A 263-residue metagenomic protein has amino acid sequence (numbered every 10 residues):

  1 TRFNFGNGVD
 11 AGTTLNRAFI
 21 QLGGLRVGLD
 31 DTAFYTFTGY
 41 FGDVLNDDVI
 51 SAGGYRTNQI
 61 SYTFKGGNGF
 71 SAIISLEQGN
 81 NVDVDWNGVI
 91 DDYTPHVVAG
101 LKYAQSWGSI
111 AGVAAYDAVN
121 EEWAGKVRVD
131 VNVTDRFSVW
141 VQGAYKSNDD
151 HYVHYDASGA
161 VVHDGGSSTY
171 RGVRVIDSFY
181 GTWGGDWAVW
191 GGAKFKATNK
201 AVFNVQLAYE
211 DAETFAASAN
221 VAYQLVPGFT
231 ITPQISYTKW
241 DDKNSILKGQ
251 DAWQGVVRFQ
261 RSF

Functional and structural regions predicted by a protein language model:
T1-V82, D91-S109, V131, Y145: Outer membrane beta-barrel
R2-N4, G28-D30, I73-E77, K102 (+6 more regions): Transmembrane beta-strands of outer-membrane beta-barrel proteins
N4-G8, T32-D47, E77-D85, G108 (+5 more regions): Sequence/structural signature of outer-membrane beta-barrel proteins
G8, L15, D48-I50, N87-V89 (+7 more regions): Outer-membrane beta-barrel proteins
A11-L15, S51-Y55, I90-T94, A118-A124 (+5 more regions): Transmembrane beta-barrel outer-membrane domains
G24-V27, N68-I74, W107-G112, R136-W140 (+3 more regions): Repeated loop/turn-to-beta-strand initiation elements of outer-membrane beta-barrel proteins
T94, A99-A216: Detector for outer-membrane/organellar transmembrane beta-barrel domains, recognizing the amphipathic beta-strand
L225, S236, G249-F263: Outer-membrane beta-barrel "beta-signal"
